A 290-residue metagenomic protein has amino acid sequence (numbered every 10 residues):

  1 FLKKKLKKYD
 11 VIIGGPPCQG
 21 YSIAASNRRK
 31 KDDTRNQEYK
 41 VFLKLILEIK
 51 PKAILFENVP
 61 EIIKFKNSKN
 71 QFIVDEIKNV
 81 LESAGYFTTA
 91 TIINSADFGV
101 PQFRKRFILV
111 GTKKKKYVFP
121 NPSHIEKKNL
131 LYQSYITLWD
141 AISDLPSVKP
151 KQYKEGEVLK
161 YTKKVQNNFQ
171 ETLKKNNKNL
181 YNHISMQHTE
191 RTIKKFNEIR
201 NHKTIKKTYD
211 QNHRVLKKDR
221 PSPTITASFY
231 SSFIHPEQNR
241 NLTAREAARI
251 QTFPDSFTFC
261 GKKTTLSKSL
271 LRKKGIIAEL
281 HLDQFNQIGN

Functional and structural regions predicted by a protein language model:
L2-Y9, Q19-K206: Class I S-adenosyl-L-methionine
Y9-I13, Q251: Conserved oxyanion/phosphate-binding beta-strand-loop segments in alpha/beta enzyme cores
I12, L109, G289: Short, conserved catalytic/metal-binding motifs centered on acidic residues
G14, F56, A227: Redox-cofactor binding/interface segments in oxidoreductases and associated redox assembly factors
G15, I93, G289: Active-site glycine-centered loops adjacent to acidic/histidine catalytic or metal-binding residues that shape
P17-Y21, K114, Y230, D255-S256: Short connector loops/turns at beta-strand edges and beta->alpha or beta->beta junctions
Y161-N290: C-terminal target-recognition/interaction regions appended to catalytic cores
